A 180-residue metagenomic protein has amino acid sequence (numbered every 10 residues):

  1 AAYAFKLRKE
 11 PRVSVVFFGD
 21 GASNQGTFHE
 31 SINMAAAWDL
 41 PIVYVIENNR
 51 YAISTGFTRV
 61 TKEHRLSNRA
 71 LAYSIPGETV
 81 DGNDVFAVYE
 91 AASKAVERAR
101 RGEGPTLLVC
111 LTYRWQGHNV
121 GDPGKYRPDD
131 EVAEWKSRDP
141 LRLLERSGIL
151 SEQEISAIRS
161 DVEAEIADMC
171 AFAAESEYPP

Functional and structural regions predicted by a protein language model:
A1-Y178: Glycine-rich ThDP/TPP pyrophosphate-binding loop and its adjacent helix/strand module within ThDP-dependent enzymes
